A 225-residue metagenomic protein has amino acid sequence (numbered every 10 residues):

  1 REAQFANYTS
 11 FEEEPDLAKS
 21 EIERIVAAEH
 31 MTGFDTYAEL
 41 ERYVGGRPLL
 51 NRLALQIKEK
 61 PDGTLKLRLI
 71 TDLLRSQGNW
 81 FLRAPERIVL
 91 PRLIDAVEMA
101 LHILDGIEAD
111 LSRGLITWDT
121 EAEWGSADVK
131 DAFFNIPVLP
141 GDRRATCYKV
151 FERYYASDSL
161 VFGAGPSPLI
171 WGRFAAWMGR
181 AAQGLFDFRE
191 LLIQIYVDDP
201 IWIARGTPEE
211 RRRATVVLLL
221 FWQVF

Functional and structural regions predicted by a protein language model:
R1-S10: Non-catalytic, polymerase-adjacent accessory regions of viral genome-replication enzymes
E13-E14: Residues that cap or flank secondary-structure elements
L17, I22, V26-R173, L219 (+1 more regions): Catalytic-core region of right-hand nucleic acid polymerases
P168-F225: Active-site palm subdomain of RNA-directed nucleic acid polymerases
